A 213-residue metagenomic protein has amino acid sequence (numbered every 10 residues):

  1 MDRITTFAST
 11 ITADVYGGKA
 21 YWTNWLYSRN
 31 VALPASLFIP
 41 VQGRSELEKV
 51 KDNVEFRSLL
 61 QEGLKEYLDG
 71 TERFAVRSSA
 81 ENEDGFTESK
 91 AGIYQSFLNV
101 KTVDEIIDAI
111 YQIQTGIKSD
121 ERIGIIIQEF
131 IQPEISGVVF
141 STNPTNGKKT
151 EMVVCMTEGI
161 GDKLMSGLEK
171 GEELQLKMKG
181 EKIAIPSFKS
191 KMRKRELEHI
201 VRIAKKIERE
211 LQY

Functional and structural regions predicted by a protein language model:
M1-I126, P133-I135, R202-K205: N-terminal beta-alpha lobe that positions the nucleotide/phosphoryl donor in ATP/NTP-coupled carboxylate activation
A20, I93-I117, S136-K189: Extended active-site and interfacial segments that coordinate phosphate-rich ligands in large catalytic machineries
A80, E129-I131, P144, E158: Short, flexible loop/turn elements at secondary-structure junctions
E81-F86, C155-D162, V201-Y213: Phosphate-binding core of ATP-grasp and ATP-grasp-like enzymes
I117-E121, G180-Y213: A long amphipathic alpha-helix within ATP-dependent nucleotide-binding catalytic cores
I123-E129, G137-V139, R209-Y213: A short glycine-rich, hydrophobically flanked beta-strand micro-motif that places a catalytic Asp/Glu for divalent metal
